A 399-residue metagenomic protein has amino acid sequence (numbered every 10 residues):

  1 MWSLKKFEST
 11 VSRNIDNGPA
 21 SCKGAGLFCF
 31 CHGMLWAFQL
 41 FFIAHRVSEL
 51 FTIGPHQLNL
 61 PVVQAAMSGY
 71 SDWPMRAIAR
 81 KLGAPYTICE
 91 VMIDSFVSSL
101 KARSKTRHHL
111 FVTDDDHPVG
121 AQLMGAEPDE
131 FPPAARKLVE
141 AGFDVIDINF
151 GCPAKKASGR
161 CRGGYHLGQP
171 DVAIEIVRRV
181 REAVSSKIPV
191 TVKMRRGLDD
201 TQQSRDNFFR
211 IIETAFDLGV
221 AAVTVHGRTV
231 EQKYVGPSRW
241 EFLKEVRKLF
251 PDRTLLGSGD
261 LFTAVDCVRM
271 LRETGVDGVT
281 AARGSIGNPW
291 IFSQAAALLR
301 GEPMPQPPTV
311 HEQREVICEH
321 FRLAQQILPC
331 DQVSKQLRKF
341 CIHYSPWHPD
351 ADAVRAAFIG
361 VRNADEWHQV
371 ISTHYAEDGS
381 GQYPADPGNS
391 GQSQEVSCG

Functional and structural regions predicted by a protein language model:
K5-K6, N14: Polybasic, lysine-rich low-complexity intrinsically disordered segments
F7, F28-F30, F38-F42: Aromatic (phenylalanine/tyrosine) cluster motif
N14-D16, H45: Intrinsic-disorder-associated, low-complexity terminal segments enriched in Asp/Asn/His/Tyr and depleted of Lys/Arg
D16-G33: Positively charged N-terminal leader segments that act as targeting/secretion signals
F41-G399: Flavin-dependent oxidoreductase catalytic cores
